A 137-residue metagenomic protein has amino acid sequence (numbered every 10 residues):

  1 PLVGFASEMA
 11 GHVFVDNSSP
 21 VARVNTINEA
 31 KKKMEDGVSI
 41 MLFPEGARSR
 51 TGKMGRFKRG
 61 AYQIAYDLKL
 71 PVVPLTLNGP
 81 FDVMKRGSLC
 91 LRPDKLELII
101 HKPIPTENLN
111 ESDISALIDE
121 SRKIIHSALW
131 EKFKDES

Functional and structural regions predicted by a protein language model:
P1-P20: Catalytic core of membrane glycerolipid acyltransferases/transacylases, capturing the structured, soluble-facing
V24-S137: Non-catalytic C-terminal accessory region of glycerolipid acyltransferases and related lyso-lipid remodeling enzymes
